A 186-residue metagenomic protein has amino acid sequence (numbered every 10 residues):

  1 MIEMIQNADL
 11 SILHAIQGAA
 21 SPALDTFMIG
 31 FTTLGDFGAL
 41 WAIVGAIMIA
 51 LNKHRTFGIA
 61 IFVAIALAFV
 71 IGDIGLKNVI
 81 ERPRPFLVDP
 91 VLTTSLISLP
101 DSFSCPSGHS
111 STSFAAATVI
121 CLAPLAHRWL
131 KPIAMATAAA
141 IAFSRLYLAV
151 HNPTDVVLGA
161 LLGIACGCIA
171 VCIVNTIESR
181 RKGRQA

Functional and structural regions predicted by a protein language model:
M1-A39, D73-S102, A186: N-terminal transmembrane-helix/juxtamembrane module of multi-pass inner/ER membrane proteins
S21-L24, M48, N52-A60, L96 (+1 more regions): Juxtamembrane/transmembrane-helix boundary motifs in multi-pass membrane proteins
L34, G38, T56-A60, W129-P132 (+1 more regions): Short, aromatic-rich membrane-interface segments at the entry and exit of alpha-helical transmembrane domains
G35, F62-I71, G75, L161 (+1 more regions): Hydrophobic, lipid-facing residues on alpha-helical transmembrane segments of integral membrane proteins
D36, N52-K53, I80-E81, L125 (+1 more regions): Short helix-capping/hinge motifs at transmembrane helix termini and TM-loop junctions
V44-G72, K131: Interfacial segments of alpha-helical transmembrane regions
M48, G72, L76-E81, C121 (+1 more regions): Membrane-water interface at transmembrane helix exits
T93-A186: Membrane-embedded catalytic cores of phosphoryl/pyrophosphoryl-handling enzymes
